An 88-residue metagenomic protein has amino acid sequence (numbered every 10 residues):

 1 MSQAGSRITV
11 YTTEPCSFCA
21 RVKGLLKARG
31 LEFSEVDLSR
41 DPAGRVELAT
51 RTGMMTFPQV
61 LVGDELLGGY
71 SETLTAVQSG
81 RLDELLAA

Functional and structural regions predicted by a protein language model:
M1-E32: Local sequence-structure signature of Cys/Sec-based thiol-disulfide redox active-site neighborhoods
E14-S17, M55, V77: Residue-level signal for short amphipathic helical patches enriched in basic/charged and nearby hydrophobic residues
S17, A43, G68: Short alpha-helical
D37-M55, R81, L85-A88: Thioredoxin-like thiol-disulfide oxidoreductase module
V62-A88: Non-catalytic, surface beta->alpha helical segment in thiol-disulfide oxidoreductase systems
